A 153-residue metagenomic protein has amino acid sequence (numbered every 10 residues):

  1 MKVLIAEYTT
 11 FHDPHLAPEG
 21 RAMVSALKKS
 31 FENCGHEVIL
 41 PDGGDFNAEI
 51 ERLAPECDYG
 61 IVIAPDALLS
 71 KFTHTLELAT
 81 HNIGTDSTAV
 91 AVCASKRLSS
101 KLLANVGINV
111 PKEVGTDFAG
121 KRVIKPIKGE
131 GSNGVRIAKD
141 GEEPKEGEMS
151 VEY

Functional and structural regions predicted by a protein language model:
M1-L16: Nucleotide-activated donor-dependent transferases that construct or modify glycoconjugates
T9-F11, P65-L68, I127-G129: Short glycine-rich anion-binding loops that position phosphate/pyrophosphate groups of nucleotides and phosphorylated
R21-A22, A26-N33, E37-K112: Conserved N-proximal alpha/beta basic substrate-recognition cap immediately N-terminal to, or forming the N-lobe
V92-C93, R97, P126-G134: Domain-scale recognition of functional cores that engage charged ligands
K112-G115, R136-K139: Short acidic-hydrophobic, aromatic-tinged amphipathic segments that line or gate anion-handling sites
F118-K125: Acidic/histidine-enriched active-site and ligand-binding environments that engage anionic O-linkages
I137-Y153: Phosphate-binding site of ATP-dependent enzymes
